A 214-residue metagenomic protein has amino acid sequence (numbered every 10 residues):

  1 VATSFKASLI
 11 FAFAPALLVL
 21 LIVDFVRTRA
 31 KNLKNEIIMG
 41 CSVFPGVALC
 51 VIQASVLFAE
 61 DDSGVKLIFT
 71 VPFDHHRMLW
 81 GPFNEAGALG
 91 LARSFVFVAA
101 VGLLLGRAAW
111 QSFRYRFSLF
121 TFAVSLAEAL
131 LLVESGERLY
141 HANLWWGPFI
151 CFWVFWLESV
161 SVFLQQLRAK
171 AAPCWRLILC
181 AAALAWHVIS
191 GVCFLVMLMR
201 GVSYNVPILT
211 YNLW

Functional and structural regions predicted by a protein language model:
V1-A7, F13: Membrane-interface alpha helices of multi-pass inner-membrane proteins
T3, L20-D24, V162: Short glycine/serine- and small hydrophobic-enriched flexible loop segments
K6, R27, K31-K34, K66 (+2 more regions): Context-gated lysine
A12-L17, W145, F149: Hydrophobic core segments of alpha-helical transmembrane domains in multi-pass membrane proteins
F13-F44, D74: Perimembrane helix-loop-helix junctions
G40-W214: Transmembrane helical bundles and short interhelical boundary loops of multi-pass, membrane-embedded
